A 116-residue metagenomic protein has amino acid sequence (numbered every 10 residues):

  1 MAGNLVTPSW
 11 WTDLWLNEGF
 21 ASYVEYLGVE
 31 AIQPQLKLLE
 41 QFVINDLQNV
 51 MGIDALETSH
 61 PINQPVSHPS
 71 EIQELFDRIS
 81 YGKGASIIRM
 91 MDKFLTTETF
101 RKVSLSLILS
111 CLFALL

Functional and structural regions predicted by a protein language model:
M1-L116: Hydrophobic alpha-helical and helix-loop surface patches within well-folded domains that function as non-catalytic
